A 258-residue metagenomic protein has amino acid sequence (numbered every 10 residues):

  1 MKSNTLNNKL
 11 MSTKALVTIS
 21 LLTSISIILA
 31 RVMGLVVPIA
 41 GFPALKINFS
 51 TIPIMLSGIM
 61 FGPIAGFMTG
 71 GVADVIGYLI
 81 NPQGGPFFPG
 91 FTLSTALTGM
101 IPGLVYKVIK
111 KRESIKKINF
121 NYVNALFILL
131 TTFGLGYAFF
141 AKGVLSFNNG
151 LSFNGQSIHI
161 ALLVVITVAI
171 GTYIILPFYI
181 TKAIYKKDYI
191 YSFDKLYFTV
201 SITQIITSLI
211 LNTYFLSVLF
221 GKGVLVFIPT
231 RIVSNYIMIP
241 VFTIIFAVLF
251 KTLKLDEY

Functional and structural regions predicted by a protein language model:
M1-Y258: Loop-helix junctions at membrane interfaces
